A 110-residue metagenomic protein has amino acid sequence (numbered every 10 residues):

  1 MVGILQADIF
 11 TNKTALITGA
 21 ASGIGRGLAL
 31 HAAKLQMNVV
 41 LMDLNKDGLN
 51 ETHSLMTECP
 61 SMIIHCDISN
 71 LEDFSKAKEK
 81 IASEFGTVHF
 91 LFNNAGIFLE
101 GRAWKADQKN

Functional and structural regions predicted by a protein language model:
G3-V39: Canonical Rossmann dinucleotide-binding motif of NAD(H)/NADP(H)-dependent dehydrogenases/reductases, specifically
T18-G19, V88-A95: Rossmann-fold scaffold of SDR-type NAD(P)-dependent oxidoreductases
L35-E51: Conserved glycine-rich Rossmann-like NAD(P)H-binding loop of the short-chain dehydrogenase/reductase
K46-D47, H65-A77, Q108: The beta1-alpha1 cofactor-binding region of Rossmann-like NAD(H)/NADP(H)-dependent oxidoreductases
T52-E58: Short, conserved SAM-binding/catalytic segment of Class I S-adenosyl-L-methionine-dependent methyltransferases
S61-I63: Hydrophobic/aromatic anchor residues within beta-strands of the central parallel beta-sheet of Rossmann-like
I81-T87: Glycine-rich phosphate-binding loop signature in dinucleotide/nucleotide-binding domains
F98-N110: Conserved mid-core segment of classical short-chain dehydrogenase/reductases
